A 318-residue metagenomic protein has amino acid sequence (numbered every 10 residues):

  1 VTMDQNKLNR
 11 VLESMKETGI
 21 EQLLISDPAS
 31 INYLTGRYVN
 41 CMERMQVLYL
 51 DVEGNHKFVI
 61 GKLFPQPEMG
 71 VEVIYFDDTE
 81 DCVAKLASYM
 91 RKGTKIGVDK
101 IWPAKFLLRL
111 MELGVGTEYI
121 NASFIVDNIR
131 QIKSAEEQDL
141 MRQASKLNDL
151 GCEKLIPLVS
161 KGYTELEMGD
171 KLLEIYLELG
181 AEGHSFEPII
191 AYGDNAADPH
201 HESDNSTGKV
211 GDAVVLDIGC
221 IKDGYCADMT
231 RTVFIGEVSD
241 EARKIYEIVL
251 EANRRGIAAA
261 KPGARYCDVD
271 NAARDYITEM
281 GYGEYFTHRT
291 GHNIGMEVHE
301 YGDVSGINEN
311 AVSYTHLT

Functional and structural regions predicted by a protein language model:
V1-L317: Active-site neighborhoods and metal-handling regions in enzymes and metal-associated proteins
